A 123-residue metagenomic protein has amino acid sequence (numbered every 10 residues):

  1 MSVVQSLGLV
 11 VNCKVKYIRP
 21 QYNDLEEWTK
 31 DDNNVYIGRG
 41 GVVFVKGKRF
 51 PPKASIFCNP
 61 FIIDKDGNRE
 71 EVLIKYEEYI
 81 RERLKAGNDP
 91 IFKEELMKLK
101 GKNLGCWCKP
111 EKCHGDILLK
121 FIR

Functional and structural regions predicted by a protein language model:
S2-R123: Catalytic phosphate/metal-binding cores of nucleic-acid and nucleotide-processing enzymes, i.e., regions that mediate
